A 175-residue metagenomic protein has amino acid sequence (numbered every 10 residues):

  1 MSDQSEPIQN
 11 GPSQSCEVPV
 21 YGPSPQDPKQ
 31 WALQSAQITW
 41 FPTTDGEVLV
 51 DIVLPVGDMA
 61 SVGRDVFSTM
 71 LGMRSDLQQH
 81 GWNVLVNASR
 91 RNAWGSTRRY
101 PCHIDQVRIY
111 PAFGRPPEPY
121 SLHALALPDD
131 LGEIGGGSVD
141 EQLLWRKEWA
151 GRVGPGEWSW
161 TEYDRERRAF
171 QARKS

Functional and structural regions predicted by a protein language model:
S2-W40, T44-E47, A60-G63, F67 (+2 more regions): Long, contiguous binding/interaction regions
V50-M59: Glycine-/proline-rich flexible loop or hinge segments
Q78: Anion (oxyanion) recognition and catalysis
